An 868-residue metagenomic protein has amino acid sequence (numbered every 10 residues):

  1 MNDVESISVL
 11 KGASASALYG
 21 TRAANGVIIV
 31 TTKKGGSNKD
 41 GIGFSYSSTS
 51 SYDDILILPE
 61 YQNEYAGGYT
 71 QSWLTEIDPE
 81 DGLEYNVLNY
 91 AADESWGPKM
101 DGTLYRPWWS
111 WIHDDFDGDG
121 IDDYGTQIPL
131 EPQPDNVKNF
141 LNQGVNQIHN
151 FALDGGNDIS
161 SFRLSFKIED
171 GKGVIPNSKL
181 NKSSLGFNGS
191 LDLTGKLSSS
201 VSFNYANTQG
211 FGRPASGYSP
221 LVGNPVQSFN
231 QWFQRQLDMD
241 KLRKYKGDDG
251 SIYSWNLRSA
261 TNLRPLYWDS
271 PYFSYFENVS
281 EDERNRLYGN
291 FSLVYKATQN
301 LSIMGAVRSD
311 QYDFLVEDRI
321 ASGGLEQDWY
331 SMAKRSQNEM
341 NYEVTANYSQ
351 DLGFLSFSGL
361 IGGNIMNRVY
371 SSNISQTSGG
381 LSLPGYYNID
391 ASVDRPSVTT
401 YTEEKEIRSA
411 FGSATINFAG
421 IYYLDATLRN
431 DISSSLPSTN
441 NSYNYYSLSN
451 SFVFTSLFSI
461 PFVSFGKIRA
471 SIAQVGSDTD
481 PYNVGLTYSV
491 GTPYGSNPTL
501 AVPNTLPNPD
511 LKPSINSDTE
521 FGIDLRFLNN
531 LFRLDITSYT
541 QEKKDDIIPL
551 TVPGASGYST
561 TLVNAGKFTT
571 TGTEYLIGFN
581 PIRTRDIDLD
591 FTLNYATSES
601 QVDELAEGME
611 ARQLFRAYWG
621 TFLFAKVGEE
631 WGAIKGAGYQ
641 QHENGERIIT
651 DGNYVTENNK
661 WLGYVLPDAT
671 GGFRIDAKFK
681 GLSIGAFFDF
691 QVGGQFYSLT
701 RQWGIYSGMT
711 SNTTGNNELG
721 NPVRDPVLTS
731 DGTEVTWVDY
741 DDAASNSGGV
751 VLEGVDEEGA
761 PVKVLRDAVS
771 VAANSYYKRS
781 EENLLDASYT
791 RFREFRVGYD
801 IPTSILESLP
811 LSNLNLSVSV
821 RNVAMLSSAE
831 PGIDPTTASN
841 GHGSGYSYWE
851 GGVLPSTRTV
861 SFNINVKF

Functional and structural regions predicted by a protein language model:
M1-D3, G12-A23, V30-D54, G120-K179 (+3 more regions): Outer-membrane beta-barrel pore proteins
N2, G12, A17-Q127, T194-R235 (+3 more regions): N-terminal, post-signal-peptide soluble/periplasmic segments of Gram-negative outer-membrane pore/transport systems
S47-G125, V563, N580-V665, F696-V764: Conserved small-residue
I55, N139-F140, K543, K678-S775 (+2 more regions): C-terminal beta-signal and adjacent terminal beta-strands/loops of Gram-negative outer-membrane beta-barrel proteins
W111-V145, A260-R284, S770-V771: Alpha-helix-centered segments that form part of catalytic cores
K182, N188-L197, S202-N207, L257-I320 (+5 more regions): Extracellular/periplasmic, surface-exposed regions of secreted and cell-surface proteins
A206, F211-D282, R286, Q337 (+4 more regions): Acidic/polar loop-and-plug regions of large Gram-negative outer-membrane beta-barrel proteins
